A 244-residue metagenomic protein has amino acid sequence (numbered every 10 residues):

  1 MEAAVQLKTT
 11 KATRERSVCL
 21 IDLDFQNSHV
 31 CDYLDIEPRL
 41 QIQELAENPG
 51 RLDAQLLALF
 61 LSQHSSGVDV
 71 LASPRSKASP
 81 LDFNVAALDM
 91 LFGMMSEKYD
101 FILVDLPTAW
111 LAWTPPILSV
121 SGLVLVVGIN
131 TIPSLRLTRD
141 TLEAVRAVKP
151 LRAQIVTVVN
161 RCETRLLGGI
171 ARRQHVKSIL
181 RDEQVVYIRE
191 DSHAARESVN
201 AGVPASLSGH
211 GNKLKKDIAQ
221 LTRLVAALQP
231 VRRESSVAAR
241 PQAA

Functional and structural regions predicted by a protein language model:
M1-E2: Glycine-rich phosphate-binding P-loop
Q6-T10, A144: Active-site catalytic microenvironments for nucleophilic, acid-base chemistry
T10-V70: Phosphate-binding loop that captures ATP/GTP phosphates
F25-N27, R75-A78, T131-I132, R161-L166 (+1 more regions): Conserved nucleotide-binding/hydrolysis micro-motifs of P-loop NTPases
Q43-G50, K77-D82, T131-P133: Flexible beta-alpha connector loops of hexameric P-loop NTPases
D82, A86-V186: Conserved catalytic-core segment of NTP-binding enzymes
R161-E163, K177-A205, I218: Beta-strand-loop-alpha "switch" segments that mediate conformational coupling across diverse proteins
N200-A244: NTP-binding/hydrolysis catalytic cores, primarily Walker-type P-loop NTPases
